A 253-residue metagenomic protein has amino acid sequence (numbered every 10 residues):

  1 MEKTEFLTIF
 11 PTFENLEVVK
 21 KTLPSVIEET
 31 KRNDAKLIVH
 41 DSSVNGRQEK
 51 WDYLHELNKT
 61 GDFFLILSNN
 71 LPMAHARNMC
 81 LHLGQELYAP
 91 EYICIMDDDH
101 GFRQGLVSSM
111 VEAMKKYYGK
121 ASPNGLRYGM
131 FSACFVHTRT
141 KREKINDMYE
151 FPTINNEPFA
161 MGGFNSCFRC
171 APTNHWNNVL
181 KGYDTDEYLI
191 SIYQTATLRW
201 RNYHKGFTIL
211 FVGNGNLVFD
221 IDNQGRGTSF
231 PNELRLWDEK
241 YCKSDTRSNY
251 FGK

Functional and structural regions predicted by a protein language model:
M1-S25: N-proximal low-complexity "stem/linker" segments adjacent to membrane-targeting elements
P24-D34: Short, acidic, metal-binding catalytic loop of nucleotide-sugar glycosyltransferases
V39-Y53: A conserved acidic beta->alpha catalytic loop
S68-G84: Glycine-rich, basic loop-to-helix element that forms the pyrophosphate-binding segment of sugar-nucleotide handling
P90-G101: Short beta-strand-to-loop acidic/aromatic patch adjacent to the donor-nucleotide binding site
P123-E143: Short beta-strand-to-loop element that shapes/binds the nucleotide-sugar donor at the catalytic cleft/hinge
F151-T173: A recurrent flexible, glycine/aromatic-enriched loop bordering the glycosyltransferase active site that acts as
Y188-K253: C-terminal catalytic/acceptor-binding lobe
